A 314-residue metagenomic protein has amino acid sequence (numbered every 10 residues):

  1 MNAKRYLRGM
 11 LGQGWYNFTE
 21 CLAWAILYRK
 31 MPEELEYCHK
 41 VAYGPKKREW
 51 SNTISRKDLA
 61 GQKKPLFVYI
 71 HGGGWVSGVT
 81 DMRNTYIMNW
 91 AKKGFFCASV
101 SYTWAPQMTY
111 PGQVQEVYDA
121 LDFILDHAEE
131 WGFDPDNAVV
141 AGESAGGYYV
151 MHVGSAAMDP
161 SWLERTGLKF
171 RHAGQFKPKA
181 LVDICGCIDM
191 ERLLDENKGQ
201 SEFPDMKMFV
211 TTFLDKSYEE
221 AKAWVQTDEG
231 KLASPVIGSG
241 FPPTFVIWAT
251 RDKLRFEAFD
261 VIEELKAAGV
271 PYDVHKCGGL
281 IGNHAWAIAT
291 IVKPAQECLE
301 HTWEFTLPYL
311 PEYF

Functional and structural regions predicted by a protein language model:
M1-F314: Alpha/beta-hydrolase superfamily serine-hydrolase fold, recognizing
